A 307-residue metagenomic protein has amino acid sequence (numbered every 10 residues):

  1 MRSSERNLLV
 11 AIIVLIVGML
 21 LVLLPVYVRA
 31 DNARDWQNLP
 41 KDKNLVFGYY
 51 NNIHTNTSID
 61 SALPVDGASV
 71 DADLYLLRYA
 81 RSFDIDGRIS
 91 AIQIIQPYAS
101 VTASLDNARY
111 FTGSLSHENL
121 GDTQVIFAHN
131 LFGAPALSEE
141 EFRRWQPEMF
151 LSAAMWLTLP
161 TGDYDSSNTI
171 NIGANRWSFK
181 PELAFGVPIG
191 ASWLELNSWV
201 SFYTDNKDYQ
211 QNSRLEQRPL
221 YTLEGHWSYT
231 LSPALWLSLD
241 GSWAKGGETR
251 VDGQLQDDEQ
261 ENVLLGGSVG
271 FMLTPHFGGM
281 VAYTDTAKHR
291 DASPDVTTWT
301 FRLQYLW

Functional and structural regions predicted by a protein language model:
L23-F47, G133-P147: Outer-membrane beta-barrel biogenesis signature
D42, S69-Y75, E118-V125, M149 (+4 more regions): Residues that define the transmembrane beta-barrel architecture of outer-membrane proteins
V46-N52, I92-S100, A153-L159, L196-F202 (+5 more regions): Transmembrane beta-barrel strands of outer-membrane/channel proteins
G48, L77-R81, V125-L131, M155 (+5 more regions): Residues on the lipid-exposed face of transmembrane beta-strands in outer-membrane beta-barrel proteins
I53-L74, G113, S166-I170: Surface-exposed strand-loop-strand hairpins of Gram-negative outer-membrane beta-barrel proteins
N56-T57, G87-S90, A134-P135, A191-L194 (+2 more regions): Repeated loop/turn-to-beta-strand initiation elements of outer-membrane beta-barrel proteins
S100-Q211, E216: Outer-membrane pore/translocation modules
S104, Q210-W307: Outer membrane beta-barrel transmembrane domains
